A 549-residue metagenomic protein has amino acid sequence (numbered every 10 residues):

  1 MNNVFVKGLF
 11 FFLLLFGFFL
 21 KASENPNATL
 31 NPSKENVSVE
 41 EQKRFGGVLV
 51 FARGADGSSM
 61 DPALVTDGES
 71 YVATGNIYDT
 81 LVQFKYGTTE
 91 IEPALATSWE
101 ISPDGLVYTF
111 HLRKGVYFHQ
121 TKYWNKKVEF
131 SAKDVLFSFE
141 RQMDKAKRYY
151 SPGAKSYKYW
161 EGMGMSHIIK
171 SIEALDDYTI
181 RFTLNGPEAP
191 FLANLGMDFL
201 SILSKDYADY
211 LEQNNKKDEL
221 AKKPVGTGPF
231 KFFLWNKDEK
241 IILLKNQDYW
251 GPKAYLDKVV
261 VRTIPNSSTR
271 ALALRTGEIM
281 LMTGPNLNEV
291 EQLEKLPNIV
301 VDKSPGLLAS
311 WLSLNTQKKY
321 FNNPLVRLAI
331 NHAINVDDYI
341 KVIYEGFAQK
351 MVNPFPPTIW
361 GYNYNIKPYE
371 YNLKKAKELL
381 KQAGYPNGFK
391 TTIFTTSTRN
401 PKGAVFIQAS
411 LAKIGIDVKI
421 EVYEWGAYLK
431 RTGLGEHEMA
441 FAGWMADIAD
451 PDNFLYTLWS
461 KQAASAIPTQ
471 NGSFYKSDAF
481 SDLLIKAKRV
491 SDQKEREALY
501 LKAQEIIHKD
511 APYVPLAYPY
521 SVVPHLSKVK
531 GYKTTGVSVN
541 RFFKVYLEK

Functional and structural regions predicted by a protein language model:
T29-S33, A189, N236, A333-G361 (+2 more regions): Detector for C-terminal structural segments
A52-D104, E140, K147, V225-T227: N-terminal lobe/hinge region of extracytoplasmic solute-binding protein
D56-Y71, L95, K122-K126, F191-S201 (+3 more regions): A structural "hinge/loop" feature
K85-Y86, S166-H167, D177-Y178, E188-A254 (+4 more regions): Gly/Pro-rich hinge or "lid" segments in bacterial periplasmic/extracellular proteins
T97-R148, R181, A273: Aromatic- and charge-enriched surface segment that lines or borders ligand/interaction sites
H111, M143-A208: Surface-exposed binding/hinge segments that line and control ligand-binding clefts or catalytic entry sites
N215-A221, L244-Q292, D417-K419: Ligand-site clamp/hinge motif
I242-K245, K295, D302, N322-A409 (+4 more regions): Append "and occasionally in soluble cytosolic enzymes with long acidic Gly/Pro-rich linkers
